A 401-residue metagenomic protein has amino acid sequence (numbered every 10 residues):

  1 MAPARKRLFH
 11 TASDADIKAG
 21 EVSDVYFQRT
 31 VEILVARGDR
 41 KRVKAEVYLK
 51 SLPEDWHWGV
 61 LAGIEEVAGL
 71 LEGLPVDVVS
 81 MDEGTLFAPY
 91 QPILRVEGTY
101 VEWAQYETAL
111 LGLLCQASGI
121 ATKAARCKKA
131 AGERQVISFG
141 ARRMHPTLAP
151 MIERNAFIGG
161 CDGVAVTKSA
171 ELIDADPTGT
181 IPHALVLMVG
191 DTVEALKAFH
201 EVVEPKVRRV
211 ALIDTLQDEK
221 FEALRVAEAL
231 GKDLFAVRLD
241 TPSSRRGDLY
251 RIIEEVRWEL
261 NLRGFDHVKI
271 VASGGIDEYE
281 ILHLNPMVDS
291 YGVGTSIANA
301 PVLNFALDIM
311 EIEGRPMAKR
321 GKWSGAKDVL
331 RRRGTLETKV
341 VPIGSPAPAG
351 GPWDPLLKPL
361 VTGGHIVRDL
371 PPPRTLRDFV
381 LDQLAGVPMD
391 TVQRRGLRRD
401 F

Functional and structural regions predicted by a protein language model:
M1-Q28, R37-D39, D55, A68 (+2 more regions): Gly/Ser/Thr/Ala-enriched C-terminal appendages of enzymes
M1-V101: Flexible, solvent-exposed loop/hinge segments and secondary-structure transition points
A2-V22, T85-F87, L94-R263, E278-Y279 (+1 more regions): Buried, small/hydrophobic-residue-enriched core segments of structured protein domains
V43, V207, D266: Residue-level signal for beta-strand positions within conserved beta-sheet cores that form or flank
Y48-K50, V79, I137-G140, L212 (+2 more regions): Residues in well-ordered beta-strands of folded domains
F139, T180, S273, V293-G294: Generic beta-sheet signal
